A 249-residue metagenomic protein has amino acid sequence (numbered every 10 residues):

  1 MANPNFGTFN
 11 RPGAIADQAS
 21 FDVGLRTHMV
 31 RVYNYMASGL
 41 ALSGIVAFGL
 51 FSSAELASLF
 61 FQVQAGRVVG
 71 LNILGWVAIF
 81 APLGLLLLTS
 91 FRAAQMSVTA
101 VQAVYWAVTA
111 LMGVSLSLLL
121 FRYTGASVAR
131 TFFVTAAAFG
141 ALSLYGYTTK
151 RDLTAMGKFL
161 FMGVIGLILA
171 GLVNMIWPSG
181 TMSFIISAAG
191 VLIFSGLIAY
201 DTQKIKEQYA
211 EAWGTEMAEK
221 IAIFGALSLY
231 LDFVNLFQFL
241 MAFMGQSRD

Functional and structural regions predicted by a protein language model:
M1-D249: A hydrophobic alpha-helical transmembrane-helix feature that marks the membrane cores and membrane-interface segments
